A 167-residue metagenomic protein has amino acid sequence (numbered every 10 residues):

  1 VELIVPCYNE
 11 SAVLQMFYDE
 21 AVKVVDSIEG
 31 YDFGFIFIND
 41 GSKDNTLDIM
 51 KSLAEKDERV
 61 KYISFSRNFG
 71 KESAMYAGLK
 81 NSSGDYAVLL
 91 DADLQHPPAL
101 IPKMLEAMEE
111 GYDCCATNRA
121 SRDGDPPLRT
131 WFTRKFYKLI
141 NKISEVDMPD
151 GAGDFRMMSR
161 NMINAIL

Functional and structural regions predicted by a protein language model:
V5, Y18, E29-G41, I63-S64: Short beta-strand/loop segment that forms part of the nucleotide-sugar
E10-D26: Short, well-formed alpha-helical segments that are part of the catalytic scaffolds of diverse glycosyltransferases
A12-M16, D44-L53: Acidic helix N-cap motif at the loop->helix transition within catalytic regions of sugar-transfer enzymes
V25-Y31, A54-R59: Short helix-capping segments at alpha-helix termini
N39-L47, L94-Q95: A conserved acidic beta->alpha catalytic loop
R59, I63-R67, K71-N81, Y86 (+1 more regions): Acceptor/aglycone-binding surface of glycosyltransferases and processive sugar-polymer synthases
